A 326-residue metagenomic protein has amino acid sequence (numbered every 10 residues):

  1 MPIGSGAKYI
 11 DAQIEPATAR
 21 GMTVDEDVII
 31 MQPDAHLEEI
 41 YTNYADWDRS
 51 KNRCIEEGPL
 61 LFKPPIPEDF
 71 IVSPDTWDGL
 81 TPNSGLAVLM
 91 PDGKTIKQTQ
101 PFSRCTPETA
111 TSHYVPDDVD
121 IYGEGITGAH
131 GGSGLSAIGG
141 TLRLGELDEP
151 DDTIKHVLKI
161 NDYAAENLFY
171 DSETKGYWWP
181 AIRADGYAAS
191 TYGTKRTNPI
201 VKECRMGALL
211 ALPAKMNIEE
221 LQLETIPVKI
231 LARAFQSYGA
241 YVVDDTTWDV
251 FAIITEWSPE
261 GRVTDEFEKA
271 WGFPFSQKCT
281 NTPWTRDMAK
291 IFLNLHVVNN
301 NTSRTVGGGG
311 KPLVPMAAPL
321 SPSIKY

Functional and structural regions predicted by a protein language model:
M1-Y326: Short, surface-exposed polybasic-aromatic patches that bind anionic ligands, especially phosphate groups
